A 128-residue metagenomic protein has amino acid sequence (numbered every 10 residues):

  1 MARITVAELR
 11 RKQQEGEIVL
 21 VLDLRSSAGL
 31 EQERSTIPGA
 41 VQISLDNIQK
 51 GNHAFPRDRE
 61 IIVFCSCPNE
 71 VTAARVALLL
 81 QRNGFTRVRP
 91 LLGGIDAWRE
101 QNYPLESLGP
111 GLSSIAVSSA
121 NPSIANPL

Functional and structural regions predicted by a protein language model:
M1-E15, V19, S27-V63, C67-L128: Rhodanese-like catalytic fold shared by cysteine-dependent sulfurtransferases and DSP/PTP-type phosphatases
L22: Active-site flanking residues adjacent to catalytic metal/cofactor-binding acidic residues
